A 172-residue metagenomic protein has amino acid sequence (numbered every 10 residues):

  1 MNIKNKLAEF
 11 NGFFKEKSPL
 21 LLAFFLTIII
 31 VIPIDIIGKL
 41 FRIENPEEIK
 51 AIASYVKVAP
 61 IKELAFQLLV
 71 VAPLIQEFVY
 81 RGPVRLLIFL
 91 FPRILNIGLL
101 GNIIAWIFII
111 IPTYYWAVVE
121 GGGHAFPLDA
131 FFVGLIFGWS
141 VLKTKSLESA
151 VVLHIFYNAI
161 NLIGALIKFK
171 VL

Functional and structural regions predicted by a protein language model:
M1-L21: N-terminal juxtamembrane cytosolic/stromal segments of multi-pass membrane proteins
K6, F10, A51-I52, A105 (+2 more regions): N-proximal short alpha-helices
E9-E16, I52-K62, G101-I103, S140: Helix-boundary and loop/linker segments of multi-pass membrane transporters
G12, K39, L86: Charged/polar, solvent-exposed surface patches and flexible loops
S18-K39: N-terminal signal-anchor transmembrane alpha helix
I28-D35, I61-L172: Transmembrane helix-loop-helix hairpins at the membrane interface of multi-pass integral membrane proteins
F41-V58, R93, I97: Membrane-interface interhelical connector segments
